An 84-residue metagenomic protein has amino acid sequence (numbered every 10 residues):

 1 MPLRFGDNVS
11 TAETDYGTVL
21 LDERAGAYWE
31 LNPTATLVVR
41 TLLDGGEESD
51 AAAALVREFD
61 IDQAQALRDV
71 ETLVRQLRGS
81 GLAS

Functional and structural regions predicted by a protein language model:
M1-T36, R40: Acidic, low-complexity/disordered tracts enriched in E/D and polar residues
A27-S84: Long, charge-rich, low-complexity alpha-helical segments
